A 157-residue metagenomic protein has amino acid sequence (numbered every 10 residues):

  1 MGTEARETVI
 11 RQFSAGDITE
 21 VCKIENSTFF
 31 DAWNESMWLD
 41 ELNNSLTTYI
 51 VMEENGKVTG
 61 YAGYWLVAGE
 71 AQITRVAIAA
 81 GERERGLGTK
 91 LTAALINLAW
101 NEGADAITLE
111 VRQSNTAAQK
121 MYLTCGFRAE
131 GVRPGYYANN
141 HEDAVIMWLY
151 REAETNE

Functional and structural regions predicted by a protein language model:
G2-E4, Q12-G81, T92-A94, L98 (+2 more regions): Acetyl-CoA-dependent GNAT
D40, S114, Y137: Positions that flank functional sites
N44, A118, H141: Short Asp/Glu-rich motifs
R75, A79-A93, W100-E102, A106 (+3 more regions): Conserved glycine-rich acetyl-CoA-binding loop
E110, L123, R128-A144: Conserved catalytic-core motifs of GNAT/GCN5-like acyltransferases
